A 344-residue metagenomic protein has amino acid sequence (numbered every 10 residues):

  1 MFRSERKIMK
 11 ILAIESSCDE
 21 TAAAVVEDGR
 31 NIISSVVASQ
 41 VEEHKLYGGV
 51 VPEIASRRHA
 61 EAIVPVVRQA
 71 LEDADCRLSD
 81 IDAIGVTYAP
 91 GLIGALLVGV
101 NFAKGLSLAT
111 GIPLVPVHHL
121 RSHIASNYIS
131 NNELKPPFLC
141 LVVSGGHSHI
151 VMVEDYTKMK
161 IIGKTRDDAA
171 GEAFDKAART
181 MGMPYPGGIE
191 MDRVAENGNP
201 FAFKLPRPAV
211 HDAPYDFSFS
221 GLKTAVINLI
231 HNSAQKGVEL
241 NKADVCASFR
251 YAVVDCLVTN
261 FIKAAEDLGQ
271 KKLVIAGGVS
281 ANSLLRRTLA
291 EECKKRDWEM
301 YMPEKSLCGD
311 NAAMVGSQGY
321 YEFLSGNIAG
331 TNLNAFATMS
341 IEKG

Functional and structural regions predicted by a protein language model:
M9, V117-L139, Q318: Conserved phosphate-binding catalytic cores of ATP/NTP-utilizing and phosphoryl-transfer enzymes
K10-P90, H119, H123: N-terminal beta-alpha supersecondary unit
T21-E27, C140, S148-M152: Short beta-strand scaffold segments in enzyme catalytic cores
V86-T110, I129, S283-E292: Short Gly/Thr/Asp-enriched flexible loops that form oxyanion-binding sites at enzyme active sites
P116-V117, L289-V315: Conserved phosphate-binding/catalytic loops in two-lobed NTP-binding clefts
N132, E154-N199, K223-S233: Glycine-rich phosphate-binding loop plus the immediately following alpha-helix
R193-L273, N282-R296, F323-G326, K343-G344: A contiguous, well-structured pocket-lining segment that forms one wall/lid of small-molecule binding clefts in soluble
P303-E342: Glycine-rich phosphate-binding/hydrolytic loop that grips phosphoryl groups
